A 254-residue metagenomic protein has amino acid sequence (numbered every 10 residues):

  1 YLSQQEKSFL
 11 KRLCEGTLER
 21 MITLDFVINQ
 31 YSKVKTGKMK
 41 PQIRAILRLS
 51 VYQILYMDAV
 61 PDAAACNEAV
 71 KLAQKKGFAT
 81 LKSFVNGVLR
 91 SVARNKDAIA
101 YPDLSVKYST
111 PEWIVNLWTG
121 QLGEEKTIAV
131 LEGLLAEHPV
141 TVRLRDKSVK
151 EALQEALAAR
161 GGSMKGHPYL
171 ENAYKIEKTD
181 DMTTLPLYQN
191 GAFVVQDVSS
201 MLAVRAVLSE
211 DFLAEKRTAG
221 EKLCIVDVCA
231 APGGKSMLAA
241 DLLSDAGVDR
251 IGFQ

Functional and structural regions predicted by a protein language model:
Y1-T184, R217-K222: Class I Rossmann-like S-adenosyl-L-methionine
Q154-Q254: Rossmann-like S-adenosyl-L-methionine
